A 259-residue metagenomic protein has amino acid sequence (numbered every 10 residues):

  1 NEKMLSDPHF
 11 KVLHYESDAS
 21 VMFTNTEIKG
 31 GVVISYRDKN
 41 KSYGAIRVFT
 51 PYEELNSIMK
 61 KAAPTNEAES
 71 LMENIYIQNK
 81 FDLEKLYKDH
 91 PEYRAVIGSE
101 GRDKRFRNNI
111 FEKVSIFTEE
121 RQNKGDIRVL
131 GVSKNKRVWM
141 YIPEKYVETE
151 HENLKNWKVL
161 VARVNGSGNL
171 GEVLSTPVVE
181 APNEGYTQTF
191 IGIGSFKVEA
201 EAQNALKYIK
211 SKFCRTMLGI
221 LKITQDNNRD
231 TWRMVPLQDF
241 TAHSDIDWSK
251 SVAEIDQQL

Functional and structural regions predicted by a protein language model:
N1-V21, I34-Y36, A205: Conserved Class I SAM-dependent methyltransferase catalytic core
V21-L259: C-terminal substrate-recognition regions of SAM-dependent nucleic acid methyltransferases
